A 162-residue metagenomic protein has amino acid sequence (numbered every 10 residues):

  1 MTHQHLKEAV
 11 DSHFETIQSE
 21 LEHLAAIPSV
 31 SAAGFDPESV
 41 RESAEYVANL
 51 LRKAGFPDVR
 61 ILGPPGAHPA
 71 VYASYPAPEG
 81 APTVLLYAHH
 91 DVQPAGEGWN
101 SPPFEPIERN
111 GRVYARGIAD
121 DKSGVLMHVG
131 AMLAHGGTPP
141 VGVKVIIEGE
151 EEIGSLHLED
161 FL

Functional and structural regions predicted by a protein language model:
T2-I118, H135-V141, G149: Acidic/His- and Gly-rich active-site-bordering loop/insert found across diverse amide/peptide-bond hydrolases
G117, D121-L162: Acidic/histidine-rich catalytic neighborhood of metal-dependent amide-processing enzymes
